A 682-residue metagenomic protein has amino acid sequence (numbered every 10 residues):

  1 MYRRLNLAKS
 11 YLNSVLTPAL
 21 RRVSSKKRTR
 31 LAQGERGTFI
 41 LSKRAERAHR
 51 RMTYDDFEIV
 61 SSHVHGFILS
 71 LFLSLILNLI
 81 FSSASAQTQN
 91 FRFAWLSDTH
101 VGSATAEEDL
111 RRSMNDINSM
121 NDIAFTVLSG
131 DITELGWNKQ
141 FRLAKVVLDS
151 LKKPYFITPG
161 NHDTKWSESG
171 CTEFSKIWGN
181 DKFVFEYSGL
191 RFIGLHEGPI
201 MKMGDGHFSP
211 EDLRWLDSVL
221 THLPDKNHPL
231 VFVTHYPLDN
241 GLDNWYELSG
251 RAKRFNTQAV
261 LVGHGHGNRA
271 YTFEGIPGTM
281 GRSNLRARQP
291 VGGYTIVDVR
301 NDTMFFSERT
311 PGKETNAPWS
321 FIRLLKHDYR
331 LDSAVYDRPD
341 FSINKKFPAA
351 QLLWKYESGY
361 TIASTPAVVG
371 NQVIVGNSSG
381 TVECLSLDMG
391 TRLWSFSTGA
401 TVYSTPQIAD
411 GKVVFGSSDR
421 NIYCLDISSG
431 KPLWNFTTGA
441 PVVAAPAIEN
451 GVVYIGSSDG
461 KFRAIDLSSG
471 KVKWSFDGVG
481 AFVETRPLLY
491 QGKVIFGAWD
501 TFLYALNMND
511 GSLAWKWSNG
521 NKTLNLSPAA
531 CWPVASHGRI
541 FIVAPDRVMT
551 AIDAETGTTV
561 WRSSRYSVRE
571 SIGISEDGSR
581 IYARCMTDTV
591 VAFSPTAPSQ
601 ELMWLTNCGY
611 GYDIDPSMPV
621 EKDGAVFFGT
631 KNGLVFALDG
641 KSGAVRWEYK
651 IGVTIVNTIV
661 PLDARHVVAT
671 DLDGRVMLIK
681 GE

Functional and structural regions predicted by a protein language model:
L79, S83-L143: N-terminal active-site segment of His-dependent metallophosphoesterases
N138-N227, N244-A259, R269-G281, A287-R300: Extended active-site neighborhood of metal-dependent phosphoesterases/phosphodiesterases
I276-D337: Binuclear metal-dependent phosphoesterase catalytic core
F347-A367, L393-A409, P432-E449, S458 (+8 more regions): Extracytoplasmic beta-rich repeat domains
N377, S417, S457, A498-W499 (+4 more regions): Structural signature of WD-repeat beta-propellers
S386-G390, D426-G430, D466-G470, N507-G511 (+4 more regions): Short loop/turn segments that connect beta-strands within beta-propeller blades
